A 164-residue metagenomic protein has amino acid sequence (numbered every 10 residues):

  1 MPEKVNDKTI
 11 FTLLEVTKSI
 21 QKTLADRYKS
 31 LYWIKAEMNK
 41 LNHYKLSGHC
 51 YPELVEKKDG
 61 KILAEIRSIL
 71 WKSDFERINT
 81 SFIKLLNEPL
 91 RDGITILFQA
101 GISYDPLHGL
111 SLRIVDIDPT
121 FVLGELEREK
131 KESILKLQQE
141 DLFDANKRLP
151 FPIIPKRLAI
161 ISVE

Functional and structural regions predicted by a protein language model:
P2-V122: Phosphate-interaction motifs
E125-E164: Phosphate-binding glycine-rich loops and their immediate beta-loop-alpha structural context
